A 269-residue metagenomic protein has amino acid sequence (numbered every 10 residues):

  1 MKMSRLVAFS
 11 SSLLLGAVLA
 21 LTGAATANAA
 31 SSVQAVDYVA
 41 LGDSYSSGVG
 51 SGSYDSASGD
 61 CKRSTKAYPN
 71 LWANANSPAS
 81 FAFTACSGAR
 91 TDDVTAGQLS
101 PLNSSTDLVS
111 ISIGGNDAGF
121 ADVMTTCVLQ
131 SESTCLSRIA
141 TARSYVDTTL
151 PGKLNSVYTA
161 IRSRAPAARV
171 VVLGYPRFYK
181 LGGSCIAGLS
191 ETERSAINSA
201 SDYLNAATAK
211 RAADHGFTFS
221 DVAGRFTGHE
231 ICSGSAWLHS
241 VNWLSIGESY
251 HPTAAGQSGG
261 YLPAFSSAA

Functional and structural regions predicted by a protein language model:
M1-A30: Secretory targeting and sorting signals
A25-V39, D93-I111, L154-A168, F265-A269: Short amphipathic alpha-helices and their capping/turn segments at secondary-structure boundaries
A30-A85: Serine-esterase "nucleophile elbow" of acetyl-processing enzymes
D37-G42, S46-G48, S80-A85, D107-S112 (+3 more regions): Structural recognition of the beta-strand scaffold that forms the well-ordered cores of secreted hydrolase catalytic
V49, D93-V146: Oxyanion-hole/transition-state-stabilizing segment in secreted/luminal serine hydrolases and related acyltransferases
S51-Y54, A121-S133, S184-A187, I231-V241: Short, flexible, mixed-charge acidic loops at enzyme active sites
L71-S80, G152-R169, Y203-S220: A structural motif corresponding to the C-terminal end of an alpha-helix and its immediate exit/capping segment
P176-A269: Catalytic His-Asp segment of secreted/periplasmic serine-dependent ester chemistry enzymes
